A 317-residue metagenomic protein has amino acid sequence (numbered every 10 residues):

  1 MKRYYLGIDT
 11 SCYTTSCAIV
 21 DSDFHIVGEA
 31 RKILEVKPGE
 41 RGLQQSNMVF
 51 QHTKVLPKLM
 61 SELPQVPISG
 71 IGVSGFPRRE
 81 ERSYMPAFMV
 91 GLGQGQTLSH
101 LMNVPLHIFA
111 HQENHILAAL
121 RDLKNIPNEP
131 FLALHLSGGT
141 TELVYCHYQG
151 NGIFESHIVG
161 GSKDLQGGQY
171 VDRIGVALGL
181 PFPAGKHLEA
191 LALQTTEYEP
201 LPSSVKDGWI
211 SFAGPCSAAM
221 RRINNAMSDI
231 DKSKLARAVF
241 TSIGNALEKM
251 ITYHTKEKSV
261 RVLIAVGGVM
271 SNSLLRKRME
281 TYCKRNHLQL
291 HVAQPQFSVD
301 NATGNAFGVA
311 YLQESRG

Functional and structural regions predicted by a protein language model:
M1-R3, V104-L132, F307-V309: Conserved phosphate-binding catalytic cores of ATP/NTP-utilizing and phosphoryl-transfer enzymes
R3, T10-S11, V27-E29, P127-E129 (+4 more regions): A short helix-loop
S11-F50, G152-I158, V292: Short glycine-rich, Thr/Ser-proximal phosphate-binding strand/loop in the N-terminal lobe of ATP-dependent enzymes
S61-Q96, H100: Short beta-strand-loop/turn "lid" adjacent to the catalytic site in phosphate-handling enzymes
H115-A118, A293-G317: Glycine-rich phosphate-binding/hydrolytic loop that grips phosphoryl groups
K206-A213, S217-V260: Adenine-nucleotide phosphate-binding core of ATP-dependent small-molecule kinases
V260-M279: Glycine-rich phosphate-binding loops at beta-strand->alpha-helix junctions
L263, E280-N305: Conserved phosphate-binding/catalytic loops in two-lobed NTP-binding clefts
